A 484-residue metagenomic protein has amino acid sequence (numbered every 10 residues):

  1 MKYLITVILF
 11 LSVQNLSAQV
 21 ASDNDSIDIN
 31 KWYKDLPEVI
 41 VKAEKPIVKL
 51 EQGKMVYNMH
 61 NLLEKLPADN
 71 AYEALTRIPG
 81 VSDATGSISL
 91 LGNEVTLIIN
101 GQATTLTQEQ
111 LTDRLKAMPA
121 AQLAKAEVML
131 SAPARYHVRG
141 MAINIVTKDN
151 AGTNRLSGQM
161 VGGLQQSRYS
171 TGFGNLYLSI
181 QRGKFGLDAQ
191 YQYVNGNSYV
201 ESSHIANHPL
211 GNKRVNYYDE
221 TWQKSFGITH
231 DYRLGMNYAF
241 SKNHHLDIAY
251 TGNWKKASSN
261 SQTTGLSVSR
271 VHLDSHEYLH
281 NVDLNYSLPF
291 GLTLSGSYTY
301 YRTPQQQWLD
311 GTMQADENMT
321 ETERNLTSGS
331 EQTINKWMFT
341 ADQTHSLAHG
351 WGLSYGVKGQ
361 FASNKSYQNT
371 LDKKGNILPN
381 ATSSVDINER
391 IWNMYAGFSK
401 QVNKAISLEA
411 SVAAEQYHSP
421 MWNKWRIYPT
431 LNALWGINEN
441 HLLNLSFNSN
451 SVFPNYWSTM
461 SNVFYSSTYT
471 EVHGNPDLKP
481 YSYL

Functional and structural regions predicted by a protein language model:
V20-N24, E38-L66, S89-I98, Q102: N-terminal periplasmic "start-of-domain" segments of outer-membrane beta-barrel proteins
I27, A71-A74, D113, E127-V128 (+2 more regions): N-terminal periplasmic accessory domains that precede and gate Gram-negative outer-membrane beta-barrel machines
N61-L62, T153-Y177, D219-W222: Short strand-turn segments of transmembrane beta-barrel domains in outer membranes, especially the first one or two
Y72-T107: Extracytoplasmic beta-strand/coil segments of soluble accessory domains associated with Gram-negative outer-membrane
T104-S131: Short acidic/polar hinge/loop motifs at secondary-structure boundaries that mediate gating or recognition
Y169-N197, K213-N260, Y278-V282, L288-P289: Transmembrane beta-barrel wall of Gram-negative outer-membrane proteins
T229-K255, H272-P429, A433-G436, N440: Face-selective signature of the C-terminal outer-membrane beta-barrel domain
Q332, I387, S451-L484: Outer-membrane beta-barrel signature, preferentially recognizing the C-terminal barrel domain of Gram-negative
